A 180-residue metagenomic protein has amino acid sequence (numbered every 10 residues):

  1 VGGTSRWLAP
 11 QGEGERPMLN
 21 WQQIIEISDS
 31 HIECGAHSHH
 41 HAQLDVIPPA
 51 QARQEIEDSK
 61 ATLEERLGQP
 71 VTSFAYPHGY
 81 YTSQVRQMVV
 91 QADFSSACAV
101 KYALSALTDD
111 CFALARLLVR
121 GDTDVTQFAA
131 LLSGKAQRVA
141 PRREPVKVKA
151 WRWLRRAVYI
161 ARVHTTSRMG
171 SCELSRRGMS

Functional and structural regions predicted by a protein language model:
V1, H39, Y76-G79: Short, well-ordered beta-to-alpha junction loops that form the rim of enzyme active sites and present histidine/acidic
V1-S30: Active-site beta->alpha N-cap acidic-glycine motif
G3-S5, H40-Q43: A short, flexible beta-alpha/helix-coil linker loop
A9-P10, D45-I47: Short acidic, glycine/proline-rich loop/turn micro-motifs
N20, H40, T82: Residue-level signal for threonine
D29, V46-S180: C-terminal active-site subregion of NodB/CE4 polysaccharide deacetylases
E33-H41: Histidine-centered catalytic micro-motifs
